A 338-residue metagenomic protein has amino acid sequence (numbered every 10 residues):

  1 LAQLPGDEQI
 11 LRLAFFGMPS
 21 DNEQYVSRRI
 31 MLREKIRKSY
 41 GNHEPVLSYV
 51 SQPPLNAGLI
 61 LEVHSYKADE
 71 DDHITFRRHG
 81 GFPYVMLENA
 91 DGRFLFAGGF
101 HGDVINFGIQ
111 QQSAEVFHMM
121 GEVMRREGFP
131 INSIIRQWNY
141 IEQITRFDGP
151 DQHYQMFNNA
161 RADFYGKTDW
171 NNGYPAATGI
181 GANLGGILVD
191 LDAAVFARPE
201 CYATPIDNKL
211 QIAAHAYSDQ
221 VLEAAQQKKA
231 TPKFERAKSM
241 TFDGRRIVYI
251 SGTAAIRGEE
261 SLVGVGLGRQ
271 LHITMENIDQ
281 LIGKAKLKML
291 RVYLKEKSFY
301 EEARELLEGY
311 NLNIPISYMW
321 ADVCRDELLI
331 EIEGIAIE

Functional and structural regions predicted by a protein language model:
L1-W138, Q143-Q280, K284-E338: N-terminal presequence-like segments and the immediate start of the first folded domain
